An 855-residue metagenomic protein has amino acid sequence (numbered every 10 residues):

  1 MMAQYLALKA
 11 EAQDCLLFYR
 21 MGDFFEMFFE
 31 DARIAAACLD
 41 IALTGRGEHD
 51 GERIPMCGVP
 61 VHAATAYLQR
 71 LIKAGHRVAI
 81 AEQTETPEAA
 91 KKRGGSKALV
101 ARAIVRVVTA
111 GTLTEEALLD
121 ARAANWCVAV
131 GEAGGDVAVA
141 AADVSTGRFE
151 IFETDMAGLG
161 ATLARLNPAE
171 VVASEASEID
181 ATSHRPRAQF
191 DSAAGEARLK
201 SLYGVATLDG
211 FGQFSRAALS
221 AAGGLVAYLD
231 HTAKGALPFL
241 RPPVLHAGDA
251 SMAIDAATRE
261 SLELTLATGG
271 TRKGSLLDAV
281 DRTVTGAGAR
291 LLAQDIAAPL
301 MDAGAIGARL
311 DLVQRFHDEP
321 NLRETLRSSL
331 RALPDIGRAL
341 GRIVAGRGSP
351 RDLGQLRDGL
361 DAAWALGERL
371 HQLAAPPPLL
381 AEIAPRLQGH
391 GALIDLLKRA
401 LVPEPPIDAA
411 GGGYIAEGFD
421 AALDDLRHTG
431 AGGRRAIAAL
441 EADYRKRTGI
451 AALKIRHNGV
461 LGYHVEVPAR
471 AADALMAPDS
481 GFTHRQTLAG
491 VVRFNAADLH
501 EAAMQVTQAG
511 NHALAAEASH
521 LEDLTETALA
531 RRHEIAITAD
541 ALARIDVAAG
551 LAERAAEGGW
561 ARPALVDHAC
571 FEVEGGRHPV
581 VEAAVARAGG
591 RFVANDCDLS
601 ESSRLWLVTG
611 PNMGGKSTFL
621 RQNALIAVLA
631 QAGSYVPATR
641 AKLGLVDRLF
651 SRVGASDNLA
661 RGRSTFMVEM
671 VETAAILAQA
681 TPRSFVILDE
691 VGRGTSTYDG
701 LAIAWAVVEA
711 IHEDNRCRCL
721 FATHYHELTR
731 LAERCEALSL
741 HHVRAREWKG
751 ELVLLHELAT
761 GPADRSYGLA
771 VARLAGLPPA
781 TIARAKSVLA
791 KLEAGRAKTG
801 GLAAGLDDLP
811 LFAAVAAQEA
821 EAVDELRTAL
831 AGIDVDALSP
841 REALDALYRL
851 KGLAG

Functional and structural regions predicted by a protein language model:
M1-D318, D335-G341, A345, P403 (+3 more regions): Basic, polar low-complexity surface loops/patches
M2, F18, F29, G58-L68 (+30 more regions): Amphipathic alpha-helical transducer elements in NTP-driven molecular machines
A3-A7, D14, T525, A539-A543 (+3 more regions): Conserved phosphate-binding elements of NTP-dependent enzyme cores
F24-G45, A138, R148-E150, E170 (+7 more regions): A conserved P-loop NTPase coupling/switch region
F29-A32, S215, V284, A289 (+6 more regions): ATPase nucleotide-binding head domains, primarily ABC-like/P-loop NTPase cores
T44-C57, E82, G204-F214, E263-L266 (+12 more regions): Short hinge/gating elements
A193-A197, L202, M252-A253, T258 (+8 more regions): Amphipathic heptad-repeat alpha-helical coiled-coil/stalk segments that mediate oligomerization, filament/stalk
V823-G855: C-terminal tails and terminal domains of large nucleic-acid-associated and other macromolecular-machine proteins
